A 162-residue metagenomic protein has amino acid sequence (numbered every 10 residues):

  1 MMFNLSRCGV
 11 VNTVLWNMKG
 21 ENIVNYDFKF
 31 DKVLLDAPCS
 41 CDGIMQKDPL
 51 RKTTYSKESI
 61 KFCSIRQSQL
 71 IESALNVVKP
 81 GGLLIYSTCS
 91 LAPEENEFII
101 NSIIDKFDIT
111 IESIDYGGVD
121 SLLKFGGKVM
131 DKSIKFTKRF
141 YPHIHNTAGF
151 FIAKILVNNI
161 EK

Functional and structural regions predicted by a protein language model:
M1-K162: S-adenosylmethionine
